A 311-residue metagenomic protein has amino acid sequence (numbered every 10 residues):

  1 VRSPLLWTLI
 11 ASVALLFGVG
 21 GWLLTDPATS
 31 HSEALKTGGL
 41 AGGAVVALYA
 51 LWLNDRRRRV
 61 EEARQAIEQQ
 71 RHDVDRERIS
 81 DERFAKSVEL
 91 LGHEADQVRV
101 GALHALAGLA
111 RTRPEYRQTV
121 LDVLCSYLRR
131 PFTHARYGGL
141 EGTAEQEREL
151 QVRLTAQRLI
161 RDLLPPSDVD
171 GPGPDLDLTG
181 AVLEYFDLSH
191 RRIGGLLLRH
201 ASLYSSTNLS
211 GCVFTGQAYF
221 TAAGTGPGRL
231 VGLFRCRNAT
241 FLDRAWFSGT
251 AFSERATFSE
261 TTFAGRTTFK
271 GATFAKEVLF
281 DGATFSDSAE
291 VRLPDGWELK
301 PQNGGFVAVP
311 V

Functional and structural regions predicted by a protein language model:
S3-E82, E89: Membrane-embedded hydrophobic alpha-helical segments
Q70-D73, E82-A107, R111-G138, G142-V311: N-terminal leader/targeting and pre-domain segments
